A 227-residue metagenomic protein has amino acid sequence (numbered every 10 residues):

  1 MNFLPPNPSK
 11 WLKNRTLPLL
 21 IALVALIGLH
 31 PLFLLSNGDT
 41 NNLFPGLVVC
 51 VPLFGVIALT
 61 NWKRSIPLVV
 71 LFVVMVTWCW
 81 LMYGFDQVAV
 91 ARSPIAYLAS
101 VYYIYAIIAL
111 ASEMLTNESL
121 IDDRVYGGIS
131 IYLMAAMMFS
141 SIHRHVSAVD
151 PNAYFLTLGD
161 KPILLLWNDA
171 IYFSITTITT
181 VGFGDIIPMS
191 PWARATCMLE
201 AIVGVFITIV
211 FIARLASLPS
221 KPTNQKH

Functional and structural regions predicted by a protein language model:
F3-I21, W62: N-terminal membrane topogenic signal
K13-G28, V69-M75: Alpha-helical transmembrane segments
G28-N42, G55-K63, F85-D86: Short, hydrophobic transmembrane alpha-helix segments
F33-G38, G46, M138-Y172: Outer-pore turret/helix-boundary of cation channels
F33-V48, V69, R92-Y102, N168-I171: Structural signature of hydrophobic alpha-helical transmembrane segments
R64-M75, R92-S100, L120-I129: Cytoplasmic-side transmembrane-helix entry/capping segments in multi-pass membrane proteins
Y105-N152: Pore-domain transmembrane helices of cation channels
L164-N224: Pore domain of cation channels
